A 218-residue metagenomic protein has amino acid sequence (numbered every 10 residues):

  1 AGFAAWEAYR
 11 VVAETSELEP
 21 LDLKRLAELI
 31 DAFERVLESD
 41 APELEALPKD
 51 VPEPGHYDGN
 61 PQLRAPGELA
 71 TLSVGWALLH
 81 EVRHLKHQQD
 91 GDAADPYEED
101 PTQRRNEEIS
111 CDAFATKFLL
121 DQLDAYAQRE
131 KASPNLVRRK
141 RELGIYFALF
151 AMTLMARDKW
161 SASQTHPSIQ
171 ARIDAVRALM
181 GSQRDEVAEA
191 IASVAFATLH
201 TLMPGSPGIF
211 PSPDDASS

Functional and structural regions predicted by a protein language model:
A1-G75, H87-G91: Peri-catalytic and regulatory segments of divalent metal-dependent proteins
L72-W76, R104, W160: Alpha-helical hydrophobic/aromatic positions enriched in membrane-embedded helices and signal peptides
L79, R83-H87: Short active-site segment of divalent metal-dependent hydrolases/proteases that encodes the spacing between
H87, T116-L123: Sec-exported extracytoplasmic/periplasmic mature domains
H87-A113: Post-HEXXH active-site segment of zinc metalloproteases
L120-S218: Long, well-structured alpha-helical subdomains associated with metal-dependent extracellular/ecto-lumenal hydrolases
